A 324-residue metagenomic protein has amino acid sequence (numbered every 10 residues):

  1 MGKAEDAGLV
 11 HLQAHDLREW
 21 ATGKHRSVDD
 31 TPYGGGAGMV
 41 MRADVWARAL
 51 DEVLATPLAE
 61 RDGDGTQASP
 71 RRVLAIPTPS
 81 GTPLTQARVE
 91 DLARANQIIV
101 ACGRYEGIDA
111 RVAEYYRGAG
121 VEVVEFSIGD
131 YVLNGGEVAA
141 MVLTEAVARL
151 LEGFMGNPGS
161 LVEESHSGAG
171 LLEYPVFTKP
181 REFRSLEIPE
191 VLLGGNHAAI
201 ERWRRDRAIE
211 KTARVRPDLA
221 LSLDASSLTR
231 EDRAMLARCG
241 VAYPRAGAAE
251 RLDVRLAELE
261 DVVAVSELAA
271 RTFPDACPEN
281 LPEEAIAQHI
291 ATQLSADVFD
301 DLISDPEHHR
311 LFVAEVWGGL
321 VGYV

Functional and structural regions predicted by a protein language model:
M1-T56, E60-G63, A199-A213, D218-L219: N-terminal nucleotide/polyanion-binding subdomain common to many enzyme families
R42-R104, I108, E152: S-adenosyl-L-methionine/SAH cofactor-binding core of RNA-modifying enzymes
I108, V112-V162, H166: Structured adenosyl-cofactor binding patch, chiefly the S-adenosyl-L-methionine
S167-A225, E231: Long, charged alpha-helical interface segments
P244-V263: Conserved N-terminal entry element of GNAT/NAT acetyltransferase domains
F273-D300: Conserved GNAT-fold acetyl-CoA-binding loop/helix
D301-H308: Short loop/turn motifs at secondary-structure junctions and domain boundaries
H308-G322: Conserved beta-hairpin
